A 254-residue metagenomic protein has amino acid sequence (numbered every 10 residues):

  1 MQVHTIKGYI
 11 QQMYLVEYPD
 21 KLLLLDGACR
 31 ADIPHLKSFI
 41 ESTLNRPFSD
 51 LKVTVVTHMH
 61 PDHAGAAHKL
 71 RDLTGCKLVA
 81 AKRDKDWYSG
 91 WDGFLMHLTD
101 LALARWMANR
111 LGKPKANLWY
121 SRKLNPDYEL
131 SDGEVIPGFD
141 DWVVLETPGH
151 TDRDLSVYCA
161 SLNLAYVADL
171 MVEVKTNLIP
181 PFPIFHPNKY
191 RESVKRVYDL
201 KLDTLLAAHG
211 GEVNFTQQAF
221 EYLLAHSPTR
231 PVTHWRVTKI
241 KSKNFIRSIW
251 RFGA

Functional and structural regions predicted by a protein language model:
M1-L44, S156-L170: Conserved beta-strand hairpin/beta-sheet module of binuclear metal-dependent hydrolase folds, prominently
L23-L25, V55, L78, L164-Y166 (+1 more regions): Residue-level marker for buried hydrophobic side chains located in beta-strands that build the well-ordered beta-sheet
C29-A31, W119-Y120, D141-Q218, Y222: Metallo-beta-lactamase
P34-D84, T204: Active-site metal-binding motif and surrounding structural segment of the metallo-beta-lactamase
D50, G75-A81, D100-L101, Y166-A168 (+1 more regions): Short hydrophobic/aromatic-enriched beta-strand-loop microsegments
K85-L145, E192-Y198: Metallo-beta-lactamase
F94-T99, I184-F185, L223-A225: Short, hinge-like loop/turn segments at secondary-structure boundaries
T229, T233-A254: C-terminal regulatory/interaction regions
